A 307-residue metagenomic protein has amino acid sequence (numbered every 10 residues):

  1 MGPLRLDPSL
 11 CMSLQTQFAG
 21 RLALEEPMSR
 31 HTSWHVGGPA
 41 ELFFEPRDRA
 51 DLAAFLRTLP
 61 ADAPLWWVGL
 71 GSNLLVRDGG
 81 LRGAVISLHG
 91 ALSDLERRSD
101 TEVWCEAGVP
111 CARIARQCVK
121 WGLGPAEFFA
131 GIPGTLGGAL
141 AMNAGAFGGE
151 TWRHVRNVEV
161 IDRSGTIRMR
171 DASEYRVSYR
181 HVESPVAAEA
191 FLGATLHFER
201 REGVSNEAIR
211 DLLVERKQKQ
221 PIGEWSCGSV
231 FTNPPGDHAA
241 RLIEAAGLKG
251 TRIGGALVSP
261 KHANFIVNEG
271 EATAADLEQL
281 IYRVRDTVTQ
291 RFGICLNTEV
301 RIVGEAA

Functional and structural regions predicted by a protein language model:
R5, S9, S29, R47-A50 (+9 more regions): Conserved active-site and cofactor/substrate-binding residues in soluble primary-metabolism enzymes
R5-L136: Anion-binding (especially nucleotide phosphate/pyrophosphate-binding) glycine-rich loop and adjoining beta-alpha core
A23-L24, V36, L74, I161-T287 (+1 more regions): Phosphate/pyrophosphate- and phosphate-bearing ligand-binding catalytic cores of soluble enzymes
G37, E45-R49, L75-S93, A141-D171 (+1 more regions): Structural signature of FAD isoalloxazine-binding scaffolds in flavoprotein oxidoreductases
P39, G71-L75, P110, I132-L140 (+5 more regions): Gly/Ser/Thr-rich beta-alpha loop segments that engage phosphate groups in nucleotides
L74, A115-C118, A126-A130, N143-E150 (+3 more regions): A generic local secondary-structure boundary/capping motif
C118, L136, L140-A144, E159-D162 (+2 more regions): Short, well-ordered alpha-helical segments in soluble proteins
